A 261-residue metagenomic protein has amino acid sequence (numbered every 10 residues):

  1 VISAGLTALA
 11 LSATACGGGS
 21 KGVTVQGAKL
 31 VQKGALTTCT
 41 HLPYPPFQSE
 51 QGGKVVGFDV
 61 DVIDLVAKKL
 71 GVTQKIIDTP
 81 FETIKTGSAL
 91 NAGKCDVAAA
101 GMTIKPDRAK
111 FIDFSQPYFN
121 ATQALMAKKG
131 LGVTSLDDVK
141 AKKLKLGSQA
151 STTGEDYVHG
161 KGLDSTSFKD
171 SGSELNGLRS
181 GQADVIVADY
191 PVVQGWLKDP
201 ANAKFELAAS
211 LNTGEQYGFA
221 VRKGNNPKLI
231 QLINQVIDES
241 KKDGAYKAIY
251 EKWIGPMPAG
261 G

Functional and structural regions predicted by a protein language model:
S12-A15: C-terminal motif of bacterial Sec signal peptides marking the signal peptidase cleavage site
G17-G19: Bacterial signal peptide processing site
G22-A100: Extracytoplasmic small-molecule ligand-binding "clamshell" domains of the periplasmic binding protein/Venus flytrap
L42, F119-A127, Y190, Q194 (+2 more regions): Periplasmic-binding protein-like
L42-P45, V55-K69, A121-S173, Y190-Q194 (+2 more regions): Bilobed "Venus flytrap"/periplasmic-binding protein-like clamshell domains and structurally analogous long
V60-K69, T152, G218-M257: Extended ligand-binding regions for polar small-molecule ligands
K75-D138: Acidic, polar ligand-binding/catalytic clefts
I76-S88, G132-T134, A150-T152, T166-S180 (+1 more regions): Short helix-initiation/N-cap motifs at beta->coil->alpha
